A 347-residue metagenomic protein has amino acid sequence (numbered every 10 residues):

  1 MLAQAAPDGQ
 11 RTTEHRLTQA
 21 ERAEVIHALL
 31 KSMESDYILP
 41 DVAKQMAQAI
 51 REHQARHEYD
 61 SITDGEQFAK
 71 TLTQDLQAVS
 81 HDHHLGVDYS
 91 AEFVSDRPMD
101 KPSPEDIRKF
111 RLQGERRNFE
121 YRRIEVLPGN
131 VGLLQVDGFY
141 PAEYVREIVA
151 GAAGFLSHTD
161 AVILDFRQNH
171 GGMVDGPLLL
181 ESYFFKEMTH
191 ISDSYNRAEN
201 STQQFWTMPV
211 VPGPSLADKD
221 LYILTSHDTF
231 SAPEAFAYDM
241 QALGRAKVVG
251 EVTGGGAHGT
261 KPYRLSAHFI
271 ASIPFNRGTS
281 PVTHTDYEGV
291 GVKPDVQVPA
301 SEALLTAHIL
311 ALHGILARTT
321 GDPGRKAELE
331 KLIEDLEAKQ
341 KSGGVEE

Functional and structural regions predicted by a protein language model:
P7-G9, D75-H158, G289-A307, A311: C-terminal, low-ordered peptide segments at domain boundaries
L17-Q48: Mature N-terminal segment immediately following signal peptide/propeptide cleavage in secreted/periplasmic
L29, L76, L134, L164 (+3 more regions): Terminal peptide-recognition signature
I38-L127, G321-E347: Extended, small/polar residue-biased N-terminal targeting/export presequences and adjacent propeptide/linker tracts
Y89-A91, D137-Y140, Q168-H170, R197 (+3 more regions): A mature extracytoplasmic/lumenal domain signature
L134-Q135, H158-G171, L224: Short acidic catalytic loops
G172-Y222, D228, H258-P262, N276-R277 (+1 more regions): Gly/Ser/Thr-rich loop/hinge elements
T285-E347: Low-complexity, Gly/Ser/Thr/Pro-rich intrinsically disordered linker/tail segments
